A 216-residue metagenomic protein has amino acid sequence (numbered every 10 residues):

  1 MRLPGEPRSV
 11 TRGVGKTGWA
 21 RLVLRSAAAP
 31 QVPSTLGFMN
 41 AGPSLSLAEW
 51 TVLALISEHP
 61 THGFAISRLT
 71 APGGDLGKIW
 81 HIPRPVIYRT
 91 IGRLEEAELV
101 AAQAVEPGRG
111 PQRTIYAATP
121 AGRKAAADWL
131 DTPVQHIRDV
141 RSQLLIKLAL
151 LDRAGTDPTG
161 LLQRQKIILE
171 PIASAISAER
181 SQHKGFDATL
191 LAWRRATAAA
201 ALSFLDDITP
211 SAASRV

Functional and structural regions predicted by a protein language model:
M1-S44: Short, intrinsically disordered or compositionally biased N-terminal tails of bacterial proteins
P30-R138: Basic helix-turn-helix/winged-helix DNA-binding cores and closely related short helical interaction motifs
A54, R68, D152, A199 (+1 more regions): A cross-family signal for key residues in well-ordered alpha-helices that form functional helical elements
I82, G110-R113, D157, R164 (+1 more regions): A structural signal for alpha-helical segments
A127-I167, P171-S174: Amphipathic alpha-helical dimerization/coiled-coil segments that flank or bridge DNA-binding/regulatory modules
L162, P171-V216: Charged, low-complexity intrinsically disordered regulatory/assembly segments
